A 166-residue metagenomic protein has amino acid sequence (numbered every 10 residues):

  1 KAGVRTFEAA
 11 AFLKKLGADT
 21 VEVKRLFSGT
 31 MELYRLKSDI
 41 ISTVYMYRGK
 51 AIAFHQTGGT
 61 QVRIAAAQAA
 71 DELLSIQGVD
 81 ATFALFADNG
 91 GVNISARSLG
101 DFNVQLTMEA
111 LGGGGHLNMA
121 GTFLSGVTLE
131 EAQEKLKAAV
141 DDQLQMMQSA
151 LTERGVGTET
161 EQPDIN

Functional and structural regions predicted by a protein language model:
K1-A110, G115-N166: Hydrophobic helix-and-loop "lid/oligomerization" segment in the mid-to-C-terminal part of catalytic domains
